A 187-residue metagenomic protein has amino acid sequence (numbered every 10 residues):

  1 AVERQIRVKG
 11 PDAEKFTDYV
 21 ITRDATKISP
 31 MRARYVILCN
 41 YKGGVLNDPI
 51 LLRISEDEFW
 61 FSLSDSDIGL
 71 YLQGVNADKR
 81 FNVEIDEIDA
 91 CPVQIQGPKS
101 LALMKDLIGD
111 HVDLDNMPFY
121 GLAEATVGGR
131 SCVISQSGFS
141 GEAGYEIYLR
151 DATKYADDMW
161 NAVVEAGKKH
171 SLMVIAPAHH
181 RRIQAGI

Functional and structural regions predicted by a protein language model:
A1-I187: Basic, glycine/lysine-rich polyanion-binding surfaces/domains
